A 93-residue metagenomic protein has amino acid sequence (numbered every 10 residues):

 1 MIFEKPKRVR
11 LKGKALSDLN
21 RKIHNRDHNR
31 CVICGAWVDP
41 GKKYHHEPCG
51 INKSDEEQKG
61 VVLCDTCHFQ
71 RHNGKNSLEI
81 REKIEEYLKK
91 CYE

Functional and structural regions predicted by a protein language model:
M1-H28, G35-G41, N73, S77-E93: A boundary/linker detector
V32-V62, R71, K75: Histidine-centered nuclease catalytic patch
G50-T66, I84-E93: Short microdomains enriched in Cys/His and/or Lys/Arg
